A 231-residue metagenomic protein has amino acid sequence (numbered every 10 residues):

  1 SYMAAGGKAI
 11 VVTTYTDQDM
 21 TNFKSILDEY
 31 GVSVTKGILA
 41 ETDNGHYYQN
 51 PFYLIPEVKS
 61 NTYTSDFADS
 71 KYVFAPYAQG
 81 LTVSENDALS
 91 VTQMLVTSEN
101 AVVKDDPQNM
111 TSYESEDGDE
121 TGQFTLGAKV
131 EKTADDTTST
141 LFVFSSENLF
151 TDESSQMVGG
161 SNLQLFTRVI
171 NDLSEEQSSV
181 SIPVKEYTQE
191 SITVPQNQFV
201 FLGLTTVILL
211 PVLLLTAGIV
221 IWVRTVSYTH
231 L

Functional and structural regions predicted by a protein language model:
S1-S178: Acidic, S/T/G-rich, low-cysteine, solvent-exposed domains in lumenal/extracellular/periplasmic regions of secretory
K8, R224-V226: Basic side chains
S178-I182, L214: Intrinsically disordered or highly flexible coil/loop and linker segments, enriched in small and charged/polar residues
S181-L204: Short, aromatic-rich amphipathic segments at membrane interfaces that lie adjacent to a transmembrane helix or signal
G203-L215: C-terminal substrate/ligand-recognition segments
V212-R224: Alpha-helical transmembrane segments
T229-H230: Conserved small/polar residues in nucleotide/adenosyl-binding loops
